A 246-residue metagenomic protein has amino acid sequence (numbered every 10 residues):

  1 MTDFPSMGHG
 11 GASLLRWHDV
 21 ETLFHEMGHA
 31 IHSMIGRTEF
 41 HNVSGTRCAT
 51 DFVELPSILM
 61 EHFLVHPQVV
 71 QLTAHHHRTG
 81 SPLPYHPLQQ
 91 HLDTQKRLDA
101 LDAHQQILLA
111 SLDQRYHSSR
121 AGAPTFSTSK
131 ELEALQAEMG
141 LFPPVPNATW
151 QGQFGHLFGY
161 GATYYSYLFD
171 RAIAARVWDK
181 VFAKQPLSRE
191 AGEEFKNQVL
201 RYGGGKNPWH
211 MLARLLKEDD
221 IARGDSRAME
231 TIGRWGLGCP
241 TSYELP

Functional and structural regions predicted by a protein language model:
T2, S6, G11-M34, S57 (+1 more regions): Active-site recognition of the HExxH zinc-binding catalytic motif
H9-V20, H41-T46, G159, T163: Alpha-helix N-cap/helix-initiation motif
E26, A30-E39, T46-F52, L59-H62 (+2 more regions): C-terminal, non-catalytic "cap/extension" segments appended to globular domains
